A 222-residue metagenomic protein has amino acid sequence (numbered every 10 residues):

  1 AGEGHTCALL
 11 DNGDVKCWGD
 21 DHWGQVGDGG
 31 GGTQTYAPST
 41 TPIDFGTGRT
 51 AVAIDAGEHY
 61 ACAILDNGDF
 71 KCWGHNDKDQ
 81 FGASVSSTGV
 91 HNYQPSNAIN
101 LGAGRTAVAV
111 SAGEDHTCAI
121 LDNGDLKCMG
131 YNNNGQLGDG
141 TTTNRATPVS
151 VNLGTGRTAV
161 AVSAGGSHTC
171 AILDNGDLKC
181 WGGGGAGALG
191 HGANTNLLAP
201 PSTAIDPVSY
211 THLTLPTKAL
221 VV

Functional and structural regions predicted by a protein language model:
E3, T50, G57-E58, T106 (+3 more regions): Beta-rich catalytic cores
H5-A8, C17, Y60-A63, C72 (+4 more regions): Conserved core positions of repeat-based scaffolds
N12, N67, D122-N123, N175: Tandem repeat domain/solenoid detector
K16, G24, T41, R49-V52 (+11 more regions): Conserved positions within tandem-repeat grammars
W18-A37, W73-Q94, M129-A146, G182-P201: Short glycine/serine- and acidic-residue-enriched loop/turn motifs that recur at repeat junctions
Y210-T217: Conserved small/polar residues in nucleotide/adenosyl-binding loops
V221-V222: Hydrophobic alpha-helical segments, chiefly the membrane-spanning helices and signal/signal-anchor peptides
